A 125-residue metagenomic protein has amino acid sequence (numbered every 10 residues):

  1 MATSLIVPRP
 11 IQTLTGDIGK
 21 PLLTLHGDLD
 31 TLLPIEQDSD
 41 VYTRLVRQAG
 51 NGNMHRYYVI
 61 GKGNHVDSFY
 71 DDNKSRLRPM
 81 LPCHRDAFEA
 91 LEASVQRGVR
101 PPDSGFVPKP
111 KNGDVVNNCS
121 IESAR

Functional and structural regions predicted by a protein language model:
M1-R125: C-terminal His-loop and adjacent cap/lid subdomain of alpha/beta-hydrolase
